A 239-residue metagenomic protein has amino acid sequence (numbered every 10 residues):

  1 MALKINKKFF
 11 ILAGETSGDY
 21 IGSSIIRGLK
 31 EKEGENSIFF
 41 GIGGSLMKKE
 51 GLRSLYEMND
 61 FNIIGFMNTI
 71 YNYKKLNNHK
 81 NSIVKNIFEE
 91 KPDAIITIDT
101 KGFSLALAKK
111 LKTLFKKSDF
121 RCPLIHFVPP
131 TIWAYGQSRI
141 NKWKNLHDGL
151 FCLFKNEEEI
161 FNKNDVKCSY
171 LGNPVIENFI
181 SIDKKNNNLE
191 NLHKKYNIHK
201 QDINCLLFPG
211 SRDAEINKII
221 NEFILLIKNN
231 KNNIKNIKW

Functional and structural regions predicted by a protein language model:
L3-K8, K200-I203: A short, charged/proline- and glycine-enriched loop that marks the coil->beta-strand transition at the N-terminal
K7-Y196, L207-I219: Active-site and donor-binding regions of nucleotide-sugar-utilizing enzymes
K218-K235: Short hydrophobic signal-anchor/transmembrane segments that target glycosyltransferases and glycosylation machinery
I237-W239: Catalytic donor nucleotide-activated moiety binding site of glycosyltransferases and closely related
